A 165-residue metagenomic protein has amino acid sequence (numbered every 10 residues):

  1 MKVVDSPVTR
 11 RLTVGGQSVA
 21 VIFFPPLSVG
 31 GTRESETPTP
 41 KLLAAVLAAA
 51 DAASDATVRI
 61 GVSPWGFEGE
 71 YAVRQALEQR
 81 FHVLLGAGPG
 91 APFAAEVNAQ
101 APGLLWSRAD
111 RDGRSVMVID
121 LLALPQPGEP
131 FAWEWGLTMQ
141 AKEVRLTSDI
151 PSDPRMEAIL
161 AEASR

Functional and structural regions predicted by a protein language model:
M1-S164: Acidic, metal/ion-coordinating pockets
